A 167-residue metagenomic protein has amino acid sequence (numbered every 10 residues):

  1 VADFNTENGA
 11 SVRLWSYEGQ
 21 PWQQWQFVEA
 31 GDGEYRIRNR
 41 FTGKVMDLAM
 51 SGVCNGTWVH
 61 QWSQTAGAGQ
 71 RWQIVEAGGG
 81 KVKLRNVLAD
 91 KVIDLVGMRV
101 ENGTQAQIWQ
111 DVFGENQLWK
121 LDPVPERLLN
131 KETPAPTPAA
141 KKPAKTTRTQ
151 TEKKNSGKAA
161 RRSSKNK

Functional and structural regions predicted by a protein language model:
V1-K167: Lectin-like carbohydrate-binding module/patch detector with strong preference for beta-trefoil
